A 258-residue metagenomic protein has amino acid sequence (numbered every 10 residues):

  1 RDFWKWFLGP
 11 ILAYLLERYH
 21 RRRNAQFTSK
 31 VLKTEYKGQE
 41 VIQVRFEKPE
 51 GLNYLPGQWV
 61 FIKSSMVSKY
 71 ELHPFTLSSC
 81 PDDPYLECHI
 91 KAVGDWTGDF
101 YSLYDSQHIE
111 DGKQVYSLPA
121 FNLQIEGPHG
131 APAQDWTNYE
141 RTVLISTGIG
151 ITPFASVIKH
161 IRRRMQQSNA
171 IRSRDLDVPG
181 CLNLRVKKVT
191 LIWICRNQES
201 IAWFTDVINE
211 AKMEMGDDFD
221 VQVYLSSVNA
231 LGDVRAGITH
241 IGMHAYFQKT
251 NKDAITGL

Functional and structural regions predicted by a protein language model:
R1-R23: Membrane-embedded alpha-helical bundles of multi-pass integral membrane proteins
L15, Y19, V157-H160, V207-E210: Alpha-helical recognition domains of nuclear gene-regulatory proteins
S29-E50, T239-H240, Q248: Non-transmembrane, juxtamembrane loop and terminal tail segments of multi-pass eukaryotic membrane proteins
V41-S146, K159, M165, N169 (+1 more regions): FAD-binding FR-type
G57, G148-T152, Q198: Gly/Ser/Thr-rich loops at beta-strand to alpha-helix junctions that form or flank small-molecule/cofactor-binding
C88, V93-W96, S102-S106, G112-P132 (+1 more regions): Reductase modules of NAD(P)H-dependent flavoproteins
T147-I171, P179-I192: Classical protein tyrosine phosphatase
